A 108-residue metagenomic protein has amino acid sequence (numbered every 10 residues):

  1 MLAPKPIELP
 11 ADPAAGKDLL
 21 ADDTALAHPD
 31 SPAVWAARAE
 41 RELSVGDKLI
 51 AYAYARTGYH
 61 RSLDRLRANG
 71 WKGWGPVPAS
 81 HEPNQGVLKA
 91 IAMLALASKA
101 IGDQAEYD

Functional and structural regions predicted by a protein language model:
M1-G73, I91-A92, L96-D108: N-terminal alpha-helical interaction modules that lie
P32, H81-L88: Start-of-helix signal in alpha-solenoid helical-repeat scaffolds, especially tetratricopeptide repeats
W71-H81: Acidic, Ser/Thr- and Gly/Pro-rich intrinsically disordered linkers and low-complexity segments that flank or connect
